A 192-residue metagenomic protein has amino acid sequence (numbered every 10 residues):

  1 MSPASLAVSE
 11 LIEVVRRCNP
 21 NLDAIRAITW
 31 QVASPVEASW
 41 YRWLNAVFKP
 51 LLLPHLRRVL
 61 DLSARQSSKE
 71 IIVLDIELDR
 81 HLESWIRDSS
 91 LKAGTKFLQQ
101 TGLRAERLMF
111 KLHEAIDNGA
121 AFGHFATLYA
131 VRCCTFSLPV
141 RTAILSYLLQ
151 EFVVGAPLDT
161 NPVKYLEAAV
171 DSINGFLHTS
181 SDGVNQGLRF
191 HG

Functional and structural regions predicted by a protein language model:
S2, Y129-R132, V140, I144-G192: C-terminal auxiliary extensions adjacent to catalytic cores
S2-R65: Glycine/small-residue-rich interface belts in oligomeric ring/scaffold proteins and their assembly partners
A4, C18, E37, K49 (+9 more regions): Generic structural signal for well-ordered, non-membrane alpha-helical segments in soluble metabolic enzymes
E10-E13, A27, P54-R58, Q99 (+2 more regions): Short, hydrophobic/amphipathic alpha-helical patches that form generic packing surfaces within helical domains
I12, R26, M109, H113 (+2 more regions): Residue-level detector of alpha-helical secondary structure
V32-P35, S63-S67, L103-R107, C134-A143 (+1 more regions): Short helix-capping/linker segments at secondary-structure and domain boundaries
P35, S39, H55, I71-E77 (+4 more regions): Amphipathic alpha-helical hairpins
L53-R132: Internal, conserved structured core segments that host functional sites
